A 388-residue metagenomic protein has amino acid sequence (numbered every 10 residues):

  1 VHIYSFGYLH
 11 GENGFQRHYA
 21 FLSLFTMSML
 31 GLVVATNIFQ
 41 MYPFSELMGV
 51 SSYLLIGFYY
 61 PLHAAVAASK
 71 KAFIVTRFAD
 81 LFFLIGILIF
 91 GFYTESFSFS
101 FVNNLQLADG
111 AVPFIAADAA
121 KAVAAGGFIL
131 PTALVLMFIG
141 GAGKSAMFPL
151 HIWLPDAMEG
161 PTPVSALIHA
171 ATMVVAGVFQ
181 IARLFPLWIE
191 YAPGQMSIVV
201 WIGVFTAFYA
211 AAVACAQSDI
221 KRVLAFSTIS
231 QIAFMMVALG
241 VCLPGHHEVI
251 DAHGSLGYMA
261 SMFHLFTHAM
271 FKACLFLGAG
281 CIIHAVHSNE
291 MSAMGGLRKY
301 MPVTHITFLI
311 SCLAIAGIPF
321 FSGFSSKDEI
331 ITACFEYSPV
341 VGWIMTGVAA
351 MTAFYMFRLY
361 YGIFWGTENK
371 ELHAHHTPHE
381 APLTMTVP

Functional and structural regions predicted by a protein language model:
V1-M41, V50-E380, T384: Hydrophobic transmembrane alpha-helices and their helix-loop junctions in integral membrane proteins
E46: Short phosphate-coordinating micro-motif centered on Lys-Gly-acidic
